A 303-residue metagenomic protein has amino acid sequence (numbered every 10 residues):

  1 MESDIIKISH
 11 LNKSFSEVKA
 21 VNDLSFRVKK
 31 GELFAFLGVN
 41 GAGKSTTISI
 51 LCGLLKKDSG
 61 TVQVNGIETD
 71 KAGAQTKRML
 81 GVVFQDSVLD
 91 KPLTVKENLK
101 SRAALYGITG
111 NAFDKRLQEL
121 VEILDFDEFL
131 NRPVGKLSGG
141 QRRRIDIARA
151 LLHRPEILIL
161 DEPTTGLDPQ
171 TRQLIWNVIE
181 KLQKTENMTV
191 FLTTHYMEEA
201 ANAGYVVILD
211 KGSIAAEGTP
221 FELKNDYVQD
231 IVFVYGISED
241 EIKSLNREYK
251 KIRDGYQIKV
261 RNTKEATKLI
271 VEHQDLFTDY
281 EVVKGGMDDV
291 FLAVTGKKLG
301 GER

Functional and structural regions predicted by a protein language model:
G60-E68, Q75-T76: Conserved ABC transporter NBD signature motif
K100, A104, N111-F129: Conserved ABC ATPase "signature" region
P133-L137: Conserved ABC ATPase signature
R154: Conserved catalytic motifs of ABC-family nucleotide-binding domains
L158-D161: Catalytic Walker B motif of ABC-type/P-loop ATPase nucleotide-binding domains
N177-R261: ABC transporter nucleotide-binding domain
V228-L299, R303: Short, charged/small-residue-rich alpha-helical element at the C-terminal edge of ABC transporter nucleotide-binding
